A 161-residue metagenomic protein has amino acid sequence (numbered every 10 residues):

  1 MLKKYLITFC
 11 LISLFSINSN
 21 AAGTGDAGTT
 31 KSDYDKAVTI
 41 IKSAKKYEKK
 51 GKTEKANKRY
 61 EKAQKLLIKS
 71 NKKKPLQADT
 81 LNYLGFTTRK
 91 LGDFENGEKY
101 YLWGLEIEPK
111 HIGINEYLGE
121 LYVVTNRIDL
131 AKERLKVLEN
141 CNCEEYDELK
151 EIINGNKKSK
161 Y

Functional and structural regions predicted by a protein language model:
T24-S32, K46, K132-Y161: Terminal, low-structured helical/coil segments at or just beyond the last alpha-helical repeat
K73, I107, L138-C141: Structural marker of alpha-solenoid helical repeat scaffolds
Q77, H111, C143-Y146: Residue-level recognition of tetratricopeptide repeat
